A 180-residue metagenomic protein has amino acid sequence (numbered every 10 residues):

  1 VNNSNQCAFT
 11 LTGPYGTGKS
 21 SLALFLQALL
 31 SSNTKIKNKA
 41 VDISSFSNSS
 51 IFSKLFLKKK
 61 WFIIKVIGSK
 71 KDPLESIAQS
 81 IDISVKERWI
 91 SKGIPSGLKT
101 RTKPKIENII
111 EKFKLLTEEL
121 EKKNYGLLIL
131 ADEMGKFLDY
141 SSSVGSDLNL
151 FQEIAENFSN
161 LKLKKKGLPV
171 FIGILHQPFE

Functional and structural regions predicted by a protein language model:
V1-N2: Pre-Walker A adenine-sensing motif
N5-F151, K166-P169: P-loop NTPase nucleotide-binding core
F151, A155-E180: Sensor-1/coupling segment of RecA-like P-loop NTPase cores
